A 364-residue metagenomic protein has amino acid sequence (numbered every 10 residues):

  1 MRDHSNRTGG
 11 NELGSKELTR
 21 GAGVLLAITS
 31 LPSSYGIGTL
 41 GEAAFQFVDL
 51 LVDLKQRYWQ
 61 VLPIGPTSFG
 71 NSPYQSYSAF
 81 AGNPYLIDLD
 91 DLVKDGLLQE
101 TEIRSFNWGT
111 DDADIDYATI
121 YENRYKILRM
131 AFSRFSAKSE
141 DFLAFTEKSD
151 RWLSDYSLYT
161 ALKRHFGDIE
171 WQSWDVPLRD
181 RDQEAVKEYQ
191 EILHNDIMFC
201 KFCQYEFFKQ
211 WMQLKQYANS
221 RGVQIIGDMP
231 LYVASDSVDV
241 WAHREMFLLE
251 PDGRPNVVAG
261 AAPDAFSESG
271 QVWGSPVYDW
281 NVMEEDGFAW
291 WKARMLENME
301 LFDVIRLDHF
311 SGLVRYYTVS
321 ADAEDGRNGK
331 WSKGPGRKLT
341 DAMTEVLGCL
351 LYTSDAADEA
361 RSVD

Functional and structural regions predicted by a protein language model:
D3-T19: N-terminal carbohydrate-binding accessory modules
S15-R244, M283: Acidic/aromatic-lined carbohydrate-recognition and catalytic surfaces of CAZymes acting on diverse glycans
A44, F207, W211, G287 (+3 more regions): Aromatic/hydrophobic pocket-lining residues that form the small-molecule binding cavity in soluble enzyme cores
R57, D303-D308: Short acidic/polar active-site loop segments enriched in Thr and Asp
L214, A293-F302, F310-L351: Active-site neighborhood of glycoside hydrolase catalytic domains
Q224-A289, R294-E297, R315-S332: Substrate-binding/active-site clefts of carbohydrate-active enzymes
Y352-A357: Conserved small/polar residues in nucleotide/adenosyl-binding loops
V363-D364: Hydrophobic alpha-helical segments, chiefly the membrane-spanning helices and signal/signal-anchor peptides
